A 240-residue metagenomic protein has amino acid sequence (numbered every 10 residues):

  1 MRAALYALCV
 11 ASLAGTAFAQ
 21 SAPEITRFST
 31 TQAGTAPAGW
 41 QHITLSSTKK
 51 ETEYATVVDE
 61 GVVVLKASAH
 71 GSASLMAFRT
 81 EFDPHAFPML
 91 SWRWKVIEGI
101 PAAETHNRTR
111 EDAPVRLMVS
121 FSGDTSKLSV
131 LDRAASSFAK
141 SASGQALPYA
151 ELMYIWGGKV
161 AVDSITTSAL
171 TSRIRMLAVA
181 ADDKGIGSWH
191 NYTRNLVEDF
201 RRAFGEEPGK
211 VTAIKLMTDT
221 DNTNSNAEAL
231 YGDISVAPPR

Functional and structural regions predicted by a protein language model:
A4-T16: Bacterial N-terminal signal peptides
A19-S46, V130-S137: Extracellular carbohydrate-recognition regions
F28, I214, D233-V236: Extracellular beta-strand elements of beta-rich domains used for carbohydrate recognition/degradation or cell-matrix
T52-L75: Short carbohydrate-recognition loop motifs
R79-L90, D183-I186: Extracellular/lumenal carbohydrate-interaction signature centered on repeated Trp-anchored short motifs
F87-K140: Extracellular-facing segments of soluble proteins and assemblies that are Gly/Ser/Thr-biased and enriched in aromatics
D112, S122-L170: Extracellular/luminal beta-rich ligand-recognition and adhesion surfaces characterized by aromatic-Gly/Pro-enriched
V115-L117, S172-D182, I186-N224: Extracellular beta-strand ligand-recognition surfaces/modules
